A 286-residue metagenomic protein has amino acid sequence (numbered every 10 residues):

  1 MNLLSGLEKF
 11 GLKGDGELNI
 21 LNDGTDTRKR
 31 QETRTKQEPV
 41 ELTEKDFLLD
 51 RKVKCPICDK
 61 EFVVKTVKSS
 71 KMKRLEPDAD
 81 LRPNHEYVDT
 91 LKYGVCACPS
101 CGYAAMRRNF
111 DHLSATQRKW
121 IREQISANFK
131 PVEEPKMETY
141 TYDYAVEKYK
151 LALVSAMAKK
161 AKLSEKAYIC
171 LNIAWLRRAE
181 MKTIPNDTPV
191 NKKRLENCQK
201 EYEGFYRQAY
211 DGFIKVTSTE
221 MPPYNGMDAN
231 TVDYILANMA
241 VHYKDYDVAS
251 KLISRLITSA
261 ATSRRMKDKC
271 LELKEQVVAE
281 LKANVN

Functional and structural regions predicted by a protein language model:
L49-R51, G94: Short metal-coordination and nucleic-acid-contact micro-motifs, chiefly zinc-binding Cys/His arrays
K54-D59, C98-C101: Short cysteine-rich clusters marking metal-coordination/redox-active sites
K60-V88: Short recognition patches in nucleic-acid-associated and regulatory proteins
Q124-L153, A158-R194, M227-M239: Amphipathic alpha-helical repeat scaffolds of TPR domains
E165, E201, F205, M221-A229 (+2 more regions): Structural signature of alpha-solenoid helical repeat junctions
N172, T231-N238, H242, D268-E280: "A position-specific structural signal for the A-helix of alpha-solenoid helical repeats
